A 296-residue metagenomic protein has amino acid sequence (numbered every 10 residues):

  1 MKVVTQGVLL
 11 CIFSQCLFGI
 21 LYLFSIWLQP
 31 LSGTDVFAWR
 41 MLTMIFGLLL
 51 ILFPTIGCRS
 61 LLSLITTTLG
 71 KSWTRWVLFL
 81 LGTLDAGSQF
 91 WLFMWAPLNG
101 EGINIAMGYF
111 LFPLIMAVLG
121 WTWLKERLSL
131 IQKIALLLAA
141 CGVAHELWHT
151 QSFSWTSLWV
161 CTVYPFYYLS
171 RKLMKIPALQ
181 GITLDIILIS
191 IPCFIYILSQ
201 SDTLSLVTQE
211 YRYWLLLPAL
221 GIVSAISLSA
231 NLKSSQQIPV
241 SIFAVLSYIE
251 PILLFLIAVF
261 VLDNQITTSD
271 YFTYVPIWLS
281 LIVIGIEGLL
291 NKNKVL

Functional and structural regions predicted by a protein language model:
M1-A38, C141-L173, L296: Glycine-/small-residue-enriched transmembrane alpha-helix faces in small-molecule transporters and effluxers
M1-F13, F46-L81, L130, I187-L217 (+2 more regions): Membrane-interface interhelical linkers
I12-I20, F24, L80-P97, W159-S170 (+3 more regions): Hydrophobic alpha-helical transmembrane segments of multi-pass membrane transport proteins, especially secondary
L28, V36, W95-P97, T122-L124 (+5 more regions): Hydrophobic/aromatic residues within transmembrane alpha-helices of multi-pass small-molecule transporters
M41, Y248, I252-L296: C-terminal-most transmembrane helix of multi-pass membrane proteins
A106-L111, A178-L188, A225-F260: Helix-helix packing/entry segments at the starts of transmembrane helices
L111-I131, I252-Y271: C-terminal transmembrane-helix exit sites in multi-pass transporters
L128-L147, V160, S269-N291: Hydrophobic transmembrane alpha-helices of multi-pass small-molecule transport proteins
